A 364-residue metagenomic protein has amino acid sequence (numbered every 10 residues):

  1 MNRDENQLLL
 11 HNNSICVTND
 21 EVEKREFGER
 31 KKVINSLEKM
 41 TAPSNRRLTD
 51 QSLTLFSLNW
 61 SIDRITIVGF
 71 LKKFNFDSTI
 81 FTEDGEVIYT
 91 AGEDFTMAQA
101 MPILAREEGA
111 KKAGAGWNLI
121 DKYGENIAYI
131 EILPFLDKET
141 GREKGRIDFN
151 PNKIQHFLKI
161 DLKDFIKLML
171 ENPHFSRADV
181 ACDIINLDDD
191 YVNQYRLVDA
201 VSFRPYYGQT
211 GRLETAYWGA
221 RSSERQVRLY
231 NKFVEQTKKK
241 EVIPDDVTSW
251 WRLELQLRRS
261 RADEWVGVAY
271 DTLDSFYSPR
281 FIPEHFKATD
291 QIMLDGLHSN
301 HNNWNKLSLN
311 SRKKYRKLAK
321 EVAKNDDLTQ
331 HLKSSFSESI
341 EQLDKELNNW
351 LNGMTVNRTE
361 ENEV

Functional and structural regions predicted by a protein language model:
N2-L307, V322-V364: Structured, helix-rich domain cores that form ligand/interaction pockets
R312-K317: Helix-turn-helix DNA-binding segment
